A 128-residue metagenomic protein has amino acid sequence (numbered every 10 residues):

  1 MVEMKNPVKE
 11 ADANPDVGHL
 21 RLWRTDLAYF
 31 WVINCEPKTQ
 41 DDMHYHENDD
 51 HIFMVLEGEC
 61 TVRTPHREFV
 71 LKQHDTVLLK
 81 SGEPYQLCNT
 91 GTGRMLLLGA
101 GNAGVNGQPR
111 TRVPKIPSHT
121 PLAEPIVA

Functional and structural regions predicted by a protein language model:
M1-W31, D42, R112-A128: A short, N-terminal "cap"/entry segment at the start of jelly-roll beta-barrel domains of the cupin/DSBH fold
L22-Y29, K38-I52, P65: A short beta-loop-beta micro-motif enriched in histidine and acidic residues
V32, V62-T64, L87, L97: Short hydrophobic/aromatic-rich beta-strand segments that constitute the beta-sheet cores of beta-sandwich/beta-barrel
C35-E36, Y45-V62, A100-A103: Short, conserved beta-strand element in jelly-roll/cupin
E59-T61, E68, P84, R94: Structural motif
T64-P65, Q73, C88-N89, P109-R110: Short glycine-/acidic-enriched loop or helix-start segments at secondary-structure transitions that form or flank
H66-S81: Short acidic-glycine-tyrosine-enriched beta hairpin
S81-Q108: Ligand-binding loop in jelly-roll beta-barrel domains
